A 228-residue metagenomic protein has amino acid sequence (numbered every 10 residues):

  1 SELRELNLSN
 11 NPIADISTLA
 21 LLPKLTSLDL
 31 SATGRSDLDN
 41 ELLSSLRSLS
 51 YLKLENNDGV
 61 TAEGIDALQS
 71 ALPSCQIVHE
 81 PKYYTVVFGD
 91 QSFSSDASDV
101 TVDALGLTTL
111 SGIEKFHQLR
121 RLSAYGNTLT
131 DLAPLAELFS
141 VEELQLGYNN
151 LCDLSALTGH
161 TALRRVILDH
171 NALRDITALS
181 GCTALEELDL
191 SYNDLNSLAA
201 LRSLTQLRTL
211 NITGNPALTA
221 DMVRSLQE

Functional and structural regions predicted by a protein language model:
S1-N7, S17-P23, S27-S123, P134 (+4 more regions): N-terminal capping/linker segments that flank leucine-rich repeat
N7, Q145, I167-H170, D189-Y192 (+1 more regions): Consensus positions within tandem repeat domains that build extended binding/scaffold surfaces
L157, I167-L168, L179: Eukaryotic tandem repeat interaction scaffolds
N196-S197: Acidic, glycine-rich calcium-binding repeat modules characteristic of RTX/beta-roll and related beta-solenoid repeat
